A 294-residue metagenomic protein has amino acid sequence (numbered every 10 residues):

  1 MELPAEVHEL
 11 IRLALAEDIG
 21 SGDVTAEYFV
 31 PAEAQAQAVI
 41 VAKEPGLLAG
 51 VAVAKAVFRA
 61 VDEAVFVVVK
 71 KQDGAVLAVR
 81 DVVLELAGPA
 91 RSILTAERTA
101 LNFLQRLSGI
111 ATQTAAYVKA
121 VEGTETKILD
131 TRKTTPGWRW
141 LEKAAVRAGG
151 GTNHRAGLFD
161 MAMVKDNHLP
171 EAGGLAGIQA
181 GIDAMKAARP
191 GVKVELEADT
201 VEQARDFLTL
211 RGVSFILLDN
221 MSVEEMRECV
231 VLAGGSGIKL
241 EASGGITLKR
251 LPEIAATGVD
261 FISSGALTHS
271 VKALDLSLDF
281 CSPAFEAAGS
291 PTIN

Functional and structural regions predicted by a protein language model:
E2-L210, F215, E224-L232, L240-E241 (+2 more regions): Acidic/glycine-rich phosphate/pyrophosphate-binding loops and surrounding catalytic core that coordinate Mg2+
L218: Active-site core of metal-dependent hydrolases
M221: Glycine/alanine-rich phosphate-binding loops at beta-alpha junctions
I238-S243, T247-N294: Alpha/beta catalytic cores of nucleotide-metabolism and tRNA/nucleoside-modifying enzymes
